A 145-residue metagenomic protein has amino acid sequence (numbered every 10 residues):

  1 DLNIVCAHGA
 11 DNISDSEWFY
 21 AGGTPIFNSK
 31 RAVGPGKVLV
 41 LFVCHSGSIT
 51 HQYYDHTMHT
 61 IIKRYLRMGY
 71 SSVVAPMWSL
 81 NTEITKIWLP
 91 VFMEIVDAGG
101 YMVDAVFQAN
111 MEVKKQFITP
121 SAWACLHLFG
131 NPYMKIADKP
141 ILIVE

Functional and structural regions predicted by a protein language model:
D1-A98: Catalytic cores of nucleophile-dependent amide-cleaving enzymes
E17-P35, T82-E83, I87-E145: Caspase-like cysteine protease fold
